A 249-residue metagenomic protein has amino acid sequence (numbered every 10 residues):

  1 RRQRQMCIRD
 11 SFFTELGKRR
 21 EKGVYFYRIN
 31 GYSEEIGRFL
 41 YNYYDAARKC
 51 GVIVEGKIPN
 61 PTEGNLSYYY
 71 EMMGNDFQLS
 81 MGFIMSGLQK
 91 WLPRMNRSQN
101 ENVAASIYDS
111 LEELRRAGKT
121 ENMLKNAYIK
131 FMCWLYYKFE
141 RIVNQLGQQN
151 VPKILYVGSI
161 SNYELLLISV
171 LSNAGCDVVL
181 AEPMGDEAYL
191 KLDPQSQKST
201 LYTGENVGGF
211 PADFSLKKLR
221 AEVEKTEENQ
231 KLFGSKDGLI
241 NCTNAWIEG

Functional and structural regions predicted by a protein language model:
R1, Y32-S33, I107: Long non-globular sequence segments
Q3-I8: Short, small-residue-biased leader/transition segments that mark boundaries at the very start of proteins
D10-R20, F139-Q148: Short boundary motifs at domain starts and secondary-structure transition points
S11-F12, R38-N42, N162-I168: Short alpha-helical segments and helix-capping/turn motifs at coil-helix boundaries
T14-Q89: A structured, charge-rich N-terminal accessory region that forms the first stable segment of a protein and links
Q89-Q148, T226, Q230-G249: Conserved nucleotide-sugar donor-binding subdomain of glycosyltransferases
E112-L201: Active-site and donor-binding regions of nucleotide-sugar-utilizing enzymes
A174, G185-E248: Active-site-proximal region of nucleotide-activated glycan assembly enzymes, centered on histidine/acidic-rich loops
